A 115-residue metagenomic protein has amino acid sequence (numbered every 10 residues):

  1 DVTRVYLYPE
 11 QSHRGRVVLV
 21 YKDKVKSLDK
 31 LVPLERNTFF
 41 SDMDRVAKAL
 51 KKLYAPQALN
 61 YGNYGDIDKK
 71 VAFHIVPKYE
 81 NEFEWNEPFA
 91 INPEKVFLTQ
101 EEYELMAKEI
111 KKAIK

Functional and structural regions predicted by a protein language model:
D1-K115: HIT superfamily nucleotide-processing domains
